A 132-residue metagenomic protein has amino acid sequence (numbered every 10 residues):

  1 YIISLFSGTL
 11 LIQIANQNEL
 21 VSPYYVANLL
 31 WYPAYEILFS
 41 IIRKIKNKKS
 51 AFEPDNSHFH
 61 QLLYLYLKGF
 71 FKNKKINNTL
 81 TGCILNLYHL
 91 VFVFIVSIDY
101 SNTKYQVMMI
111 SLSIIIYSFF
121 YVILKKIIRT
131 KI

Functional and structural regions predicted by a protein language model:
Y1-I132: Alpha-helical transmembrane segments
